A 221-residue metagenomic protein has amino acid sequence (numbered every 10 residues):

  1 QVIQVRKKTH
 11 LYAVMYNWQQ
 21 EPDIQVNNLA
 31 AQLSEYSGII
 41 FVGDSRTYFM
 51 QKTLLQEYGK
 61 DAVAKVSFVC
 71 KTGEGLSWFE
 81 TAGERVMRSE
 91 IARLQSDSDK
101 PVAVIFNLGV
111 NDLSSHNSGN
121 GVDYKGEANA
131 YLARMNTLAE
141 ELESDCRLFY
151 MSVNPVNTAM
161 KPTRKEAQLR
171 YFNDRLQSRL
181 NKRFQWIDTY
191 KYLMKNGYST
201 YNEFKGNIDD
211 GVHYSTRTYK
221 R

Functional and structural regions predicted by a protein language model:
Q1-V42, T47-Y48, K52: N-terminal secretory targeting modules
L33-A130: Conserved SGNH/GDSL esterase-like catalytic core that processes O-acyl groups on lipids and polysaccharides
I40-V42, F149, Q185-I187: Hydrophobic/aromatic beta-strand patches that form the interior of the parallel beta-sheet core in alpha/beta enzyme
K65-S67, R147, R183-W186: Conserved beta-strand segments of alpha/beta enzyme cores
V69-K71, M151, I187-Y192: Conserved beta-strand termini and adjacent loop/short-helix elements that scaffold enzyme active sites in alpha/beta
N107-N111, A139-Y171: Active-site segments of SGNH/GDSL-like serine hydrolases that catalyze O-acetyl group transfer/hydrolysis on lipids
Y124-N136, K165-F172: Charged helix-capping and loop-helix junction motifs
V156-R221: Catalytic His-Asp segment of secreted/periplasmic serine-dependent ester chemistry enzymes
